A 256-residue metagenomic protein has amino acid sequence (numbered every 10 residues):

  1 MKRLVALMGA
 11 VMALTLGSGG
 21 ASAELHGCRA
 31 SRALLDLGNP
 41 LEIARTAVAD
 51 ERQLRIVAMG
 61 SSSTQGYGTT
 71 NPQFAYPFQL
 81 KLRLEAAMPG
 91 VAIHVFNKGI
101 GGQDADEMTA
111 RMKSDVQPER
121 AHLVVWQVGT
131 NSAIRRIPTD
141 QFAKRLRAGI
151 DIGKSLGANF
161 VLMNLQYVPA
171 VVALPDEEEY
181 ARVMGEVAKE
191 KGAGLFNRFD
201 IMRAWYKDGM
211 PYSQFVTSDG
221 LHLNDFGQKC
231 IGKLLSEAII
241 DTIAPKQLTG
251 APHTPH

Functional and structural regions predicted by a protein language model:
M1-A58, G66-T70, E85-V91, P118-R120 (+2 more regions): N-terminal secretory targeting modules
V57-G60, M163: Short hydrophobic segments within beta-strands
G60-S61, F196: Active-site flanking residues adjacent to catalytic metal/cofactor-binding acidic residues
S62, G99: Catalytic nucleophile serine of serine hydrolases, specifically the conserved "nucleophile elbow" pentapeptide
S63-T64, Y167: Short, glycine/serine-rich, charged loops/turns that create anion-binding and catalytic segments at active sites
F78-H94, Q103-H256: Alpha-helical cap/lid subdomain in secreted, periplasmic, or secretory-pathway luminal O-acyl-processing enzymes
